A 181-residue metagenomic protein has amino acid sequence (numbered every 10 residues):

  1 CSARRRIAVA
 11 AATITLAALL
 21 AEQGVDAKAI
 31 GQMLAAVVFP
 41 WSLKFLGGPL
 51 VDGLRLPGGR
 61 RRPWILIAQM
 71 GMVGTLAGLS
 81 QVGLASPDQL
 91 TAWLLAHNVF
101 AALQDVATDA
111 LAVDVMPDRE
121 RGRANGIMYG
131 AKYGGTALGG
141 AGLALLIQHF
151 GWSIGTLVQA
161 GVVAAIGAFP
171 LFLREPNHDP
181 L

Functional and structural regions predicted by a protein language model:
C1-W41: Helix-loop boundary and gating motifs at the non-cytosolic
L16, A102-M116: Intracellular juxtamembrane helix-capping segments at the cytosolic ends of symmetry-related transmembrane helices
P40-K44, G122-A141, I147: Glycine-rich segments within core transmembrane alpha-helices of 12-TM secondary carriers
G53-Q69: Cytoplasmic membrane-interface "Motif A"-like loop-to-helix N-cap segments of 12-TM Major Facilitator Superfamily
G59-P63, L145-V162: A membrane-interface helix-boundary motif in multi-pass transporters
L66-A85: C-terminal ends and interior cores of transmembrane alpha-helices in multi-pass membrane transporters/permeases
I67-V73, I154-F172: Symmetry-related core transmembrane helices of the 12-TM Major Facilitator Superfamily/SLC fold
P170-L181: Helix-loop junctions on the cytosolic side of multi-pass membrane transporters, especially the intracellular loop
